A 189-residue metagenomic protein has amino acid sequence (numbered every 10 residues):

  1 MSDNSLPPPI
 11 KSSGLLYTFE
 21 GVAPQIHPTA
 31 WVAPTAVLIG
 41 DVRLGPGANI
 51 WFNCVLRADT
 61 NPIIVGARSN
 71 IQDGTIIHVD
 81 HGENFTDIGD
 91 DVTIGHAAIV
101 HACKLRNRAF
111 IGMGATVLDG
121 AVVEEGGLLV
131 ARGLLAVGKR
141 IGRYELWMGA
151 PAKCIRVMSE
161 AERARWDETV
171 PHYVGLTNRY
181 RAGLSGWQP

Functional and structural regions predicted by a protein language model:
M1-Q25, D59, V65-A67, D73-I88 (+1 more regions): Glycine-rich hexapeptide-repeat left-handed beta-helix
K11-I50: N-terminal segments that cap or nucleate solenoid repeat domains
T35, N53, D73-G74: Generic short beta-strand segments
T93: Short proline/glycine- and basic residue-enriched helix-capping loop/turn segments at helix->loop/beta transitions
